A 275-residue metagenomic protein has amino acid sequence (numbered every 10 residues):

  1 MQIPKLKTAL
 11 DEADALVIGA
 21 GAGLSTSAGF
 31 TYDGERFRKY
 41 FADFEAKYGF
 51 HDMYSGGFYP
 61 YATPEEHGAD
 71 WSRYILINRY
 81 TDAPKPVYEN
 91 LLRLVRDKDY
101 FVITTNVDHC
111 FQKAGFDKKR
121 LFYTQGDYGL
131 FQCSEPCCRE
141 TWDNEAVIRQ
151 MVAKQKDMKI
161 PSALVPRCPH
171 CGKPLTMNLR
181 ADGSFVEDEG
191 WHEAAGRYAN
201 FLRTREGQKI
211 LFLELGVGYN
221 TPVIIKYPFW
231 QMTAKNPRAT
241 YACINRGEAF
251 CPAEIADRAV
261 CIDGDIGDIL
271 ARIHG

Functional and structural regions predicted by a protein language model:
M1-G275: Conserved catalytic alpha/beta core of Sir2/sirtuin-type deacylases, generalized to analogous enzyme cores that bind
